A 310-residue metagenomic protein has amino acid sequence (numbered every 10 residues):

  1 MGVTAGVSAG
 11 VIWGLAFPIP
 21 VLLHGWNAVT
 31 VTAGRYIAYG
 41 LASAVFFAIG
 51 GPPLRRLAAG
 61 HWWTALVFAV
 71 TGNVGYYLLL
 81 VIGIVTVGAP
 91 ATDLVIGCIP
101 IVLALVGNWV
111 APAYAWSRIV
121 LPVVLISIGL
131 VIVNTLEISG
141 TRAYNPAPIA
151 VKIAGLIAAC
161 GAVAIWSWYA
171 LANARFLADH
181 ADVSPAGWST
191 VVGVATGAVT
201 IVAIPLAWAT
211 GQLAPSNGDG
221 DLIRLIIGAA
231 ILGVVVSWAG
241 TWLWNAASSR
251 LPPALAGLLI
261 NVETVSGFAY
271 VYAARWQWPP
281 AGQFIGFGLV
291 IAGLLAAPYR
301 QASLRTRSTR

Functional and structural regions predicted by a protein language model:
M1-A33, Y39, T141-D179, A198 (+1 more regions): Glycine-/small-residue-enriched transmembrane alpha-helix faces in small-molecule transporters and effluxers
I12-A16, A48-I96, I132, L232-L251: Specific transmembrane alpha-helical segments of multi-pass solute transporters/efflux pumps, especially DMT/EamA
P18-N27, V85, T135-V151, D179 (+2 more regions): Membrane-interface helix termini and inter-helical loops of multi-pass transporters
L23, V31, G83, W109-A115 (+6 more regions): Hydrophobic/aromatic residues within transmembrane alpha-helices of multi-pass small-molecule transporters
G25-G75, V102-V106, L125, A164-A172 (+3 more regions): Transmembrane alpha-helices of multi-pass small-molecule transport proteins
T30-L41, V81-I119, P253-Y272: Specific alpha-helical transmembrane segments that line the substrate/conduction pathway and gating interfaces
Y36, I260-R310: C-terminal-most transmembrane helix of multi-pass membrane proteins
S43, F47, A115-Y144, G282-Q301: Hydrophobic transmembrane alpha-helices of multi-pass small-molecule transport proteins
